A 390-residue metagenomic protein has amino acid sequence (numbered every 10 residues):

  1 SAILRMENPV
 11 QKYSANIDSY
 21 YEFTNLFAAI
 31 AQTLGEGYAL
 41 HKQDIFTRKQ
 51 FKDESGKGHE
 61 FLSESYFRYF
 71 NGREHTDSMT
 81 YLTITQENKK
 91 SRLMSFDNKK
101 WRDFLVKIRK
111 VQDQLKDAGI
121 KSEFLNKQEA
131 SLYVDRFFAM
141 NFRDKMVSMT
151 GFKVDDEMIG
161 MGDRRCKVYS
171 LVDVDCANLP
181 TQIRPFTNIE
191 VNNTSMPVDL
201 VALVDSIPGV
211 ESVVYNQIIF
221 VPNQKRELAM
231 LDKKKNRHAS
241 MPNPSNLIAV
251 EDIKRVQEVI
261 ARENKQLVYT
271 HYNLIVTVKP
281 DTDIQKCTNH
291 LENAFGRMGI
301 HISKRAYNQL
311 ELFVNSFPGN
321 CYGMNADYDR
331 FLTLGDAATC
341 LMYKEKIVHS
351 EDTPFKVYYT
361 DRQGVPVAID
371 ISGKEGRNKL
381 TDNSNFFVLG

Functional and structural regions predicted by a protein language model:
S1, M6-P9, N16-Q32, D44 (+1 more regions): Glycine-rich phosphate-binding loop of nucleotide-binding enzymes
S1-E345: Extended, folded cores of ATP/NTP-driven motor/assembly subunits in large transport and secretion machines
I108-R109, E351-P354: A short, compositionally biased
Q266, V348-E351, T360-Q363: A short catalytic or substrate-binding loop motif that flags glycine-/basic-rich loops and adjacent residues that bind
I347-V348, K374: Long insertion/accessory domains within large nucleic-acid-processing enzymes
